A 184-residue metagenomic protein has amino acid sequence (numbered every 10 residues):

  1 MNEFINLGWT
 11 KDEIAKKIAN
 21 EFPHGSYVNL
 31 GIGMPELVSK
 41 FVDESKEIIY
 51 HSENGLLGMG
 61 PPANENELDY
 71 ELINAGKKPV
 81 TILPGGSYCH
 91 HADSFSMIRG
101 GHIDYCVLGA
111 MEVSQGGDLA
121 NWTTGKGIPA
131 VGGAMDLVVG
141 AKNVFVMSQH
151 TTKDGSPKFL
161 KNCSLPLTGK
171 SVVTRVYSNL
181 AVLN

Functional and structural regions predicted by a protein language model:
M1-P84: N-terminal active-site beta-alpha-beta segment that forms phosphate/nucleotide-binding and substrate-recognition loops
N2-E13, P62-N184: Conserved phosphate- and dinucleotide-binding cores of soluble alpha/beta proteins, encompassing both enzyme active
